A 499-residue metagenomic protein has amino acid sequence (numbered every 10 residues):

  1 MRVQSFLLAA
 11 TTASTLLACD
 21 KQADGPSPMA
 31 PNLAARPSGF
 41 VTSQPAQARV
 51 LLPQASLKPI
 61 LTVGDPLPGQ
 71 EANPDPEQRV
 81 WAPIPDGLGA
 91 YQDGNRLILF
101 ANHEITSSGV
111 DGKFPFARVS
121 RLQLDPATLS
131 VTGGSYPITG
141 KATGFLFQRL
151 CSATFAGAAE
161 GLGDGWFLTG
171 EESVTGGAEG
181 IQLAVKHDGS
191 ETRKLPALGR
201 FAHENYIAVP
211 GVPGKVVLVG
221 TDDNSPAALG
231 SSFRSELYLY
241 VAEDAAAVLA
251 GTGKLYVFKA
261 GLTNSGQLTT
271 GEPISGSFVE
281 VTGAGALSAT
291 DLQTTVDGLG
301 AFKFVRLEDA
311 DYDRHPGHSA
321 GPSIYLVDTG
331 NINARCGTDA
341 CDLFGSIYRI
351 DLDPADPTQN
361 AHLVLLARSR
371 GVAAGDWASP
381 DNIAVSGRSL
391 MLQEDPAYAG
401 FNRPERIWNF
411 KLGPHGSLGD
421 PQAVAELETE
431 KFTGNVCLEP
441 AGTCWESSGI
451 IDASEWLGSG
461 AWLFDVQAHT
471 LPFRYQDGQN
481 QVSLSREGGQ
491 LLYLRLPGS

Functional and structural regions predicted by a protein language model:
M1-L7: Bacterial N-terminal signal peptides that target proteins for export
L8-T12: Hydrophobic alpha-helical targeting segments used for export or membrane insertion
L16-A18: C-terminal motif of bacterial Sec signal peptides marking the signal peptidase cleavage site
K21-S499: Sequence/structural signature of beta-propeller domains
